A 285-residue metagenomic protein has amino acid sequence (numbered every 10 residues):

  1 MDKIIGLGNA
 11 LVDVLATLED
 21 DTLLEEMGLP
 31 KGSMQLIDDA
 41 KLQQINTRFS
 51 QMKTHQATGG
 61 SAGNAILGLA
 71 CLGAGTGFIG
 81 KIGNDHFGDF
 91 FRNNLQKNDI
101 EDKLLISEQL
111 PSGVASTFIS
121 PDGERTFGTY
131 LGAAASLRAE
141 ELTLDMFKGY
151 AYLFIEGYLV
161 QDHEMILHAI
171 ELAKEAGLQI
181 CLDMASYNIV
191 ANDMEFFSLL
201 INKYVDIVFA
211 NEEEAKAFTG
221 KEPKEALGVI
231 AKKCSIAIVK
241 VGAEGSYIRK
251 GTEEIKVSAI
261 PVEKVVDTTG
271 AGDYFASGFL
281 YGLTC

Functional and structural regions predicted by a protein language model:
M1-G77: Glycine-rich phosphate/adenosyl-contacting loop at the front of the ribokinase-like
M1-L11, A16, L24-K31, Q35-L36 (+1 more regions): Conserved phosphate-binding/catalytic region of the ribokinase-like
A70, Q96, K174-E175, A231: Anion (oxyanion) recognition and catalysis
T76, D102, I180-C181, A237: Hydrophobic beta-strand scaffold residues
N94-P111: A glycine-rich helix N-cap at a beta->alpha junction
K103-S107, T117-V160: Conserved phosphate-binding/catalytic loop of the ribokinase/pfkB sugar-kinase fold
I170, A176-Q179, A185-K256: Conserved phosphate/ATP/ADP-binding segment of small-molecule kinases
